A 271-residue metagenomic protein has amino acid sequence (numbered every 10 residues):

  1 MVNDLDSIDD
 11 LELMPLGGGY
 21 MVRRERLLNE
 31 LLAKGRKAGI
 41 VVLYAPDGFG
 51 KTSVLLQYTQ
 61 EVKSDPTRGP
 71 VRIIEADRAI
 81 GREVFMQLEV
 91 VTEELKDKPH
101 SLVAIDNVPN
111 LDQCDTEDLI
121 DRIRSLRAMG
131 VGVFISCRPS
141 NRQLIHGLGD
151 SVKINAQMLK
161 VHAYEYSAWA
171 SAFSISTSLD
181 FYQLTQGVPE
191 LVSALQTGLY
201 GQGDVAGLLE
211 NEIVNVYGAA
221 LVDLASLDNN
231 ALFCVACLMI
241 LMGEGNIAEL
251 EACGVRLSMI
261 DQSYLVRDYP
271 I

Functional and structural regions predicted by a protein language model:
M1-L32: Conserved adenine-nucleotide phosphate-binding loops and their immediately adjacent elements
L32-A38: Phosphate-binding P-loop
A38-L55: Walker A/P-loop nucleotide-binding motif
G48, L55, A163, A172-G218 (+4 more regions): Amphipathic alpha-helical "lid/sensor" segments that cap RecA-like P-loop NTPase cores
S53, D118-T177: Alpha-helical sensor/transducer elements of the RecA-like P-loop NTPase core
S64-I80: Conserved catalytic segments around the Walker B and adjacent sensor/switch elements of P-loop NTPase domains
E94-R122, S136: Conserved P-loop NTPase "ATPase switch" module shared by AAA+ and STAND
G243-C253: Short acidic, hydrophobic short linear motifs in intrinsically disordered regions
